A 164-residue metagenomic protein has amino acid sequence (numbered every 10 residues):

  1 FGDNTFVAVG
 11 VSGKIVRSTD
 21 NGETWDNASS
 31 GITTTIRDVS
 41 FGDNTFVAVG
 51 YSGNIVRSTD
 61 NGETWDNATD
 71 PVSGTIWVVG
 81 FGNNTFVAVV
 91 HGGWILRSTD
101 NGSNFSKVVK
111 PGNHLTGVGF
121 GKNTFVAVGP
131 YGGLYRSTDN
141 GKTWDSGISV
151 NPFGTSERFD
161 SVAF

Functional and structural regions predicted by a protein language model:
F1-F164: Residue-level hotspots at or immediately adjacent to binding/recognition sites across diverse folds
